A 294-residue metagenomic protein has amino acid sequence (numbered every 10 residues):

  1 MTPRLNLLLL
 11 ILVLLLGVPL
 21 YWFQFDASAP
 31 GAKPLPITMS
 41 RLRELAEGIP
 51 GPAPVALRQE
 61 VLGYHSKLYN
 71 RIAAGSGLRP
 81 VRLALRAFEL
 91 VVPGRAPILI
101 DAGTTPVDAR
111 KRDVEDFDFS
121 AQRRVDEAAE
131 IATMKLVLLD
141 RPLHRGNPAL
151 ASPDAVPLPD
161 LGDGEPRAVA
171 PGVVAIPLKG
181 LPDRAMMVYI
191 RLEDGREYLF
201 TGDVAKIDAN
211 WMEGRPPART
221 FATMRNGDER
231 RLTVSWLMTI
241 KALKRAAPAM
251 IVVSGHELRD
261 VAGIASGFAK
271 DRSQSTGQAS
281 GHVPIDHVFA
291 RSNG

Functional and structural regions predicted by a protein language model:
N6-F25: Hydrophobic membrane-insertion alpha-helices, especially the h-region of bacterial N-terminal signal peptides
L7, A27-K33, S120-R123, M134 (+1 more regions): Cap/insert and terminal regions of metallo-dependent hydrolase folds
I49-L57, V91-I98, P166-A175, L192-Y198: Beta-strand-turn-beta hairpins that frame and shape the catalytic cleft of phosphate-ester-processing enzymes
G63-V137: Pre-active-site segment of Zn-dependent metallo-hydrolases
L83-L85, A170, A185: Extracytoplasmic
A102-T105, D140-R141, G180-L181, G202-K206 (+1 more regions): Active-site metal-binding loops of divalent metal-dependent hydrolases
L136-A151, E165: A substrate-binding/cap region within the structured catalytic cores of diverse enzymes
V156-R167, I176-K179, T201-G202: Short helix-loop boundary/capping segments
